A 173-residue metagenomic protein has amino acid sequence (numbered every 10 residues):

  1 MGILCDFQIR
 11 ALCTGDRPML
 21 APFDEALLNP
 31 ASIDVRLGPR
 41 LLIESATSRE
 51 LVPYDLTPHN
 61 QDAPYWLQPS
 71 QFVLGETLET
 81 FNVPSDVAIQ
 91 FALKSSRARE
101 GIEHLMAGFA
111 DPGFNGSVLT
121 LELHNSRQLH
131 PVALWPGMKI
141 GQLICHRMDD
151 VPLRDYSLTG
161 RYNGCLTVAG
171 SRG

Functional and structural regions predicted by a protein language model:
M1-G173: DUTPase catalytic domain/fold
